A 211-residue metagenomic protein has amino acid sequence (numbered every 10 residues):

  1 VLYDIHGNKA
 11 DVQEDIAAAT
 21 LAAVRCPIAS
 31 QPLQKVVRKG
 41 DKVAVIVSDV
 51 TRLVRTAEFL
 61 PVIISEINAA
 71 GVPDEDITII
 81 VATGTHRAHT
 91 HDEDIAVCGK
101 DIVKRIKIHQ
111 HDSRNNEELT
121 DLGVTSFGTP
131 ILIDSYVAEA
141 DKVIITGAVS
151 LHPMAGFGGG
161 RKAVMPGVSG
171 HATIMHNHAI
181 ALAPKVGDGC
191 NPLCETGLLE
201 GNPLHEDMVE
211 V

Functional and structural regions predicted by a protein language model:
V1-V24: N-terminal amphipathic/basic leader segments beginning at the initiator methionine
L2-D4, R55, I145-T146, H152-A155 (+1 more regions): Short helix/loop capping segments that flank catalytic or ligand/cofactor-binding pockets
I28-A44, A69-D74: Glycine-rich phosphate/diphosphate-binding loops that line cofactor/substrate pockets in enzymes
K42-L53, T78-G84: Short glycine-rich or small-residue beta-strand-to-loop segments that form or flank ligand, phosphate, metal/Fe-S
L53-V72: Histidine-anchored nucleotide/phosphate-binding helix
A69-A88: Auxiliary alpha/beta "docking" domains used to position bulky ligands
H89-G158: An acidic, phosphate/nucleotide-engaging active-site surface
V164-V211: Extended, low-polarity segments enriched in aliphatic/aromatic residues
